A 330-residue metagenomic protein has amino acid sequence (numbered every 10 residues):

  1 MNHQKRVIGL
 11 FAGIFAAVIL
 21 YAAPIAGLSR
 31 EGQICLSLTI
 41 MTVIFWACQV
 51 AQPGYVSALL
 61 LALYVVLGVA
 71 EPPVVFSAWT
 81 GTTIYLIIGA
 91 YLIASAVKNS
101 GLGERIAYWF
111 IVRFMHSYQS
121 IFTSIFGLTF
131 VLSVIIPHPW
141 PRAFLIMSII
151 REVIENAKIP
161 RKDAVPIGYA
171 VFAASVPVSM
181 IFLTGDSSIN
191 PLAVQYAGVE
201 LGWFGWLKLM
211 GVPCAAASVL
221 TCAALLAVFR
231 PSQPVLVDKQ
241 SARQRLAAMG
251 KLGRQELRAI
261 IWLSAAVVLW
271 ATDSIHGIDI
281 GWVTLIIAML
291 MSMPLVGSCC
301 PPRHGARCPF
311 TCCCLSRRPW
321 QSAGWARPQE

Functional and structural regions predicted by a protein language model:
M1-I19, L226-L263, L295-V296, A306: Intrinsically disordered, low-complexity non-transmembrane regions of multi-pass membrane transporters
I8-I19, S37-I44, L59, L63 (+8 more regions): Lipid-exposed faces of alpha-helical membrane segments in multi-pass integral membrane proteins
I25-Q33, I40-A58, V75, A223-R230 (+2 more regions): Flexible hinge motifs at transmembrane-helix junctions and intramembrane kinks/re-entrant loops in multi-pass membrane
R30-C35, T80-I84, F110-G127, A157-Y169 (+2 more regions): Membrane-interfacial loop-to-helix junctions in multi-pass transporters
Y55, P73-E104, F126, F130-V131 (+2 more regions): Core transmembrane alpha-helical segments of multi-pass membrane transporters/permeases
T82-L92, I136-P139, W206-C222, D279: Alpha-helical transmembrane segments
I111-M180, S188-G198: Hydrophobic transmembrane alpha-helices that form the pore/transport pathway of multi-pass ion and small-solute
T184-L207, D238-Q240: Transmembrane alpha-helical segments and their short flanking loops that form helix-hairpins/helix-helix interfaces
